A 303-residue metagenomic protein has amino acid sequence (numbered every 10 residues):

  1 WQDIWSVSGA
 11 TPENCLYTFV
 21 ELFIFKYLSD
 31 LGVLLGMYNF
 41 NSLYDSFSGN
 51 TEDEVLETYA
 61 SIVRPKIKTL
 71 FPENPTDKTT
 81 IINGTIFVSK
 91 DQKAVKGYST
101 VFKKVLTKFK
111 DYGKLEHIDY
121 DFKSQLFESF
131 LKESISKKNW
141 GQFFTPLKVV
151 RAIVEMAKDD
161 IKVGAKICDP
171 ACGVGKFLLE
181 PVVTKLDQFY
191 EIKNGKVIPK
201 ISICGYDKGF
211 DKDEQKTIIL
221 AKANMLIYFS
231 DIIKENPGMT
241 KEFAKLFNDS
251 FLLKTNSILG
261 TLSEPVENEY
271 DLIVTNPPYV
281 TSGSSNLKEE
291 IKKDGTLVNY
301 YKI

Functional and structural regions predicted by a protein language model:
W1-A10, V105-K110, G205: Short amphipathic alpha-helical segments and their helix-coil junctions
W1-N39: Accessory nucleic-acid engagement/destabilization modules that flank
D3-I4, S124-K148, V154-E155: Class I SAM-dependent transferase core
N14, T18-L22, K104, D121 (+3 more regions): Amphipathic alpha-helical interaction segments
I24, L31-E133: Long recognition/docking surfaces used for binding and targeting
W140-N268, L272, V280: Conserved S-adenosyl-L-methionine
Y279-I303: Mobile active-site "lid"/loop adjacent to the S-adenosyl-L-methionine
